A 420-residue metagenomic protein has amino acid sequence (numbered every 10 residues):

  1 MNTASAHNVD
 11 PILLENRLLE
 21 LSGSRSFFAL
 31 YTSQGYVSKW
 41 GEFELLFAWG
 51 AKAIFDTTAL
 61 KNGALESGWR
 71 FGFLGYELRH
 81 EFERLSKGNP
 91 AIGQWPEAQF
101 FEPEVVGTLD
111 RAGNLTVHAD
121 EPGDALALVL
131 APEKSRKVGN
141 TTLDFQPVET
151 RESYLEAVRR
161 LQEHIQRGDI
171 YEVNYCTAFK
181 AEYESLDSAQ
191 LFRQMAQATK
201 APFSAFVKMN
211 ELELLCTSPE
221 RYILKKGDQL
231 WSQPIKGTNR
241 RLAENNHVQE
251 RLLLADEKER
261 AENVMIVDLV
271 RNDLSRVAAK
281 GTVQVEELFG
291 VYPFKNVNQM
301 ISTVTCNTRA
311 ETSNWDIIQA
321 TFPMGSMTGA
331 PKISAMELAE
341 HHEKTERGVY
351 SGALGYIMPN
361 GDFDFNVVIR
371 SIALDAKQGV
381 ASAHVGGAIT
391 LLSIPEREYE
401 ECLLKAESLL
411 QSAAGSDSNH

Functional and structural regions predicted by a protein language model:
M1-H420: Extended alpha-helical targeting/anchoring segments, especially N-terminal organellar/secretory targeting helices
